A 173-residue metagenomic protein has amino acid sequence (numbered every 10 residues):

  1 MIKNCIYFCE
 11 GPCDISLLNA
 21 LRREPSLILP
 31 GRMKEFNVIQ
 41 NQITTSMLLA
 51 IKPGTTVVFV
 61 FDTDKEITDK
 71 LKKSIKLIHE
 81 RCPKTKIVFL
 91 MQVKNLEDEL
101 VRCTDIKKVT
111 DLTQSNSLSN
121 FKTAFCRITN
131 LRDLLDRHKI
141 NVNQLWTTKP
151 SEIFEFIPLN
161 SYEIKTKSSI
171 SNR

Functional and structural regions predicted by a protein language model:
I2, I15-G31, T44-V58, K65-R173: C-terminal accessory helical subdomains adjacent to catalytic cores in phosphodiester- and nucleotide-handling enzymes
I6-E10: Short hydrophobic beta-strand that contains or immediately precedes a catalytic carboxylate
G11, T63: Residues immediately flanking
M33-I39: Short, flexible loop segments at the rims of nucleotide/cofactor-binding pockets, characterized by
